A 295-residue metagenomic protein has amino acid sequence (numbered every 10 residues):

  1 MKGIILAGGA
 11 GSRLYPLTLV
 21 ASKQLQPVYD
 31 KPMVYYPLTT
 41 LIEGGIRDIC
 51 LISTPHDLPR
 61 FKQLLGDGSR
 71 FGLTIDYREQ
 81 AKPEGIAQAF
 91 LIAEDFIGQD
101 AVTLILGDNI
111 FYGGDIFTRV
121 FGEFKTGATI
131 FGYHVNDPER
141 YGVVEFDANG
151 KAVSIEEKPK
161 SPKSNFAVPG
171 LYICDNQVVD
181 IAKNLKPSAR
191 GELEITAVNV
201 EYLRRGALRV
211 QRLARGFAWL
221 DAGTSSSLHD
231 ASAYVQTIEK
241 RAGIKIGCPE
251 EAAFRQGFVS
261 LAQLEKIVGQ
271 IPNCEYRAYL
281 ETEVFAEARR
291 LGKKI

Functional and structural regions predicted by a protein language model:
K2-I5, R13-L19, Q26-P27, K31-L106 (+6 more regions): Conserved N-terminal catalytic core of the sugar/cofactor nucleotidyltransferase
G8, T54-P55, Q80-A81, L106-G107 (+8 more regions): Fold-independent oxyanion-binding glycine-rich loops and adjacent beta-strand/coil segments at enzyme active sites
L25, V144-F146: A structural signal for short hydrophobic beta-strand segments in well-ordered beta-sheet cores
G66-R70, V120-E123, F146-K151: Short, hinge-like loop/turn segments at secondary-structure boundaries
K82-I86, D137-P138, S161, A218-W219: A short acidic, often aromatic-flanked loop/helix-cap motif at beta-alpha or helix-coil junctions that lines enzyme
T103, F121, K151-E251, A262-Q263: Catalytic-core segments of class I nucleotidyltransferases/pyrophosphorylases that form NMP-activated intermediates
G113-E139: Conserved donor-nucleotide/metal-binding helix-loop-beta segment in metal-dependent transferases, i.e., the alpha-helix
H229-V284, A288-L291: C-terminal active-site/capping subdomain that shapes the small-molecule cofactor and substrate pocket of enzyme
